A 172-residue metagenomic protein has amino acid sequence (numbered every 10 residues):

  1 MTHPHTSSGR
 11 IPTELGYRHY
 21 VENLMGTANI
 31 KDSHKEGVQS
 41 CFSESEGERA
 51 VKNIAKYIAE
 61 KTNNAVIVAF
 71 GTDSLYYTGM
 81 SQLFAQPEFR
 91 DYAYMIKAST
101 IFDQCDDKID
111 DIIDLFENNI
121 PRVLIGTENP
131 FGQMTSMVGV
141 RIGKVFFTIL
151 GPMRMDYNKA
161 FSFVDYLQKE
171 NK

Functional and structural regions predicted by a protein language model:
M1-T6, P152: A short glycine/serine-rich beta->alpha loop
P4-N23: Basic, amphipathic "hinge/linker" alpha-helix immediately C-terminal to the N-terminal HTH DNA-binding motif
R18, M25-K172: Intrinsically disordered, acidic Ser/Thr/Pro-rich low-complexity regulatory segments
